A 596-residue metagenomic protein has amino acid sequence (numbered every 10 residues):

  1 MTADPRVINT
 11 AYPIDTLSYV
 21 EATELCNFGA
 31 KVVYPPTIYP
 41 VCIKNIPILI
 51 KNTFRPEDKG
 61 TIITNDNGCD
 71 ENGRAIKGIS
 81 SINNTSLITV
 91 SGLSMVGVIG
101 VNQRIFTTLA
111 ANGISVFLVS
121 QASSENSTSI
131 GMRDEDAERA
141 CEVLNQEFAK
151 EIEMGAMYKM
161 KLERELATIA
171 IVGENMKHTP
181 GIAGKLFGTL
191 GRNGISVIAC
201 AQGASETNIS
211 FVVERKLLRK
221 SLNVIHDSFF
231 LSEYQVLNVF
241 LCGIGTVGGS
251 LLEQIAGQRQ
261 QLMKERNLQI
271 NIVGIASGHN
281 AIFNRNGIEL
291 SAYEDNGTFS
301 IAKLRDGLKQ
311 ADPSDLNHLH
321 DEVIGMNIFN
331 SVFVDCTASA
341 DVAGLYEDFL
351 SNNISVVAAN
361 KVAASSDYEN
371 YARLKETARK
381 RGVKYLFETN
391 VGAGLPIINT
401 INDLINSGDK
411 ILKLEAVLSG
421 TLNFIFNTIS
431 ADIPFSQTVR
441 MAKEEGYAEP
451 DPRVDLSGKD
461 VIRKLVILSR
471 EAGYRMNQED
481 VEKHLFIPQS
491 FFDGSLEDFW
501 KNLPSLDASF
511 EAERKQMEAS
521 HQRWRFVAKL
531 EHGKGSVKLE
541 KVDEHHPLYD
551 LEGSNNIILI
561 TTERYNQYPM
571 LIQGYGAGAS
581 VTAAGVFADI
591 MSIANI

Functional and structural regions predicted by a protein language model:
M1-Q235: C-terminal catalytic "cap/lid" subdomain
I38, F106, F187, L252 (+2 more regions): Generic hydrophobic/aromatic pocket-lining and core-packing "Φ" positions
N67, K77-S80, T107, S469 (+4 more regions): Short beta-strand elements
A170, K413-L418, N423-F426, M441 (+1 more regions): Catalytic, metal-anchored helix/loop core of enzyme active sites in primary metabolism
N238-I244, G248-S351: N-terminal glycine-/serine-/threonine-rich beta1-alpha1-beta2 phosphate-ribose binding loop of Rossmann-like
S339-N352, K361-E388, A393-I401: Rossmann-fold NAD(P)-binding glycine/threonine-rich loop
R379-G382, L386-E445, D455, K459 (+1 more regions): Rossmann-like NAD(P)H-binding beta-loop-alpha module
T428-I429, S436-D550: Substrate-binding/catalytic subdomain of NAD(P)-dependent oxidoreductase enzymes
